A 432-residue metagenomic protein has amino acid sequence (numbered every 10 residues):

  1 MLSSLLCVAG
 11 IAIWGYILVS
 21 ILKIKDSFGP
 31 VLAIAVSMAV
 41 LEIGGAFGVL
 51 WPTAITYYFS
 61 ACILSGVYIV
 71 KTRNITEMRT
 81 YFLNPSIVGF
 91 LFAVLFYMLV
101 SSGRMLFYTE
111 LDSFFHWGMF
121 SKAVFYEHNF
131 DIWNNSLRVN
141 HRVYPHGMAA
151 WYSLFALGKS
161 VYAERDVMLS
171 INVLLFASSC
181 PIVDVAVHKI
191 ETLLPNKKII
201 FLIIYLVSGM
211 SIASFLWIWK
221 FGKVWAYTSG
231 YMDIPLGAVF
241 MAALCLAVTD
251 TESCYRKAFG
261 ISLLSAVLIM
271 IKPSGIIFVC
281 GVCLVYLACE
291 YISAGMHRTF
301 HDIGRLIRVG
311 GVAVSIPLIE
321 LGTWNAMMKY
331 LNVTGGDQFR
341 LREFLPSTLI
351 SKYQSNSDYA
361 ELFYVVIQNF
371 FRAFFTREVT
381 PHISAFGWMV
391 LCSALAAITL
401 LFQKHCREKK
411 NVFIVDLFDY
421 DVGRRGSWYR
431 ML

Functional and structural regions predicted by a protein language model:
M1-S3, N140-P145, L202-C245, W428-L432: Membrane-interface micro-motifs in multi-pass membrane enzymes
M1-Y81: Membrane-embedded, hydrophobic transmembrane alpha-helices
I13-S20, L175-T192, N369-V412: Hydrophobic, aromatic-rich transmembrane alpha-helices and their immediate juxtamembrane boundary segments
E42-G45, K257-P273, I277-L284: Membrane-interface alpha helices of multi-pass inner-membrane proteins
F96-S208, V224-Y227, A238: Active-site lumenal/periplasmic loops and adjacent helix-entry segments of GT-C-fold, multi-pass membrane
L106, A288-I292, D302-K404, Y420-V422: Membrane-lumen/periplasm interface segments of specific transmembrane helices in polyprenyl phosphate-linked
V187-V207, C254-Y255, G295-R308, A397-G423: Membrane-interface helix-loop-helix junctions at transmembrane boundaries of multi-pass membrane enzymes, predominantly
F240-K257: Membrane-interface transmembrane helices that cradle and orient dolichyl/undecaprenyl
